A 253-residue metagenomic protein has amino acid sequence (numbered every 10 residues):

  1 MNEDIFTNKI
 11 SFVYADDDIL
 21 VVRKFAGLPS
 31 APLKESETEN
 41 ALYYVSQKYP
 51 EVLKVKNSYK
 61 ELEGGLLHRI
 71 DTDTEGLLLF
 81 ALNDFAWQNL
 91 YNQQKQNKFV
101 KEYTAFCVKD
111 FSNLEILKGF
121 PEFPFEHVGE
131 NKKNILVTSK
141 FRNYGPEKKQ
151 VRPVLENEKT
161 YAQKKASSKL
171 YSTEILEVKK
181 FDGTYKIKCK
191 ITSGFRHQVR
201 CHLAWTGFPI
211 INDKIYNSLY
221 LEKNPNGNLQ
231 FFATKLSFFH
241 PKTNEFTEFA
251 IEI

Functional and structural regions predicted by a protein language model:
M1-I253: RNA pseudouridine synthases
